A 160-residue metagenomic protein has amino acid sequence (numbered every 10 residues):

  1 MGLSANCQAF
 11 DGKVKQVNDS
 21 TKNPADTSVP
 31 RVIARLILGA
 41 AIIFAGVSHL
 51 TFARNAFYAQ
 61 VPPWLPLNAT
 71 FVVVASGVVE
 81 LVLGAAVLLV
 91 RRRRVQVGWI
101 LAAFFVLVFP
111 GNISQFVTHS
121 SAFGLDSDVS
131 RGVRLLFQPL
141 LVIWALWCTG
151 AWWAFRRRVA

Functional and structural regions predicted by a protein language model:
G2-A160: Membrane-interface extramembranous regions
